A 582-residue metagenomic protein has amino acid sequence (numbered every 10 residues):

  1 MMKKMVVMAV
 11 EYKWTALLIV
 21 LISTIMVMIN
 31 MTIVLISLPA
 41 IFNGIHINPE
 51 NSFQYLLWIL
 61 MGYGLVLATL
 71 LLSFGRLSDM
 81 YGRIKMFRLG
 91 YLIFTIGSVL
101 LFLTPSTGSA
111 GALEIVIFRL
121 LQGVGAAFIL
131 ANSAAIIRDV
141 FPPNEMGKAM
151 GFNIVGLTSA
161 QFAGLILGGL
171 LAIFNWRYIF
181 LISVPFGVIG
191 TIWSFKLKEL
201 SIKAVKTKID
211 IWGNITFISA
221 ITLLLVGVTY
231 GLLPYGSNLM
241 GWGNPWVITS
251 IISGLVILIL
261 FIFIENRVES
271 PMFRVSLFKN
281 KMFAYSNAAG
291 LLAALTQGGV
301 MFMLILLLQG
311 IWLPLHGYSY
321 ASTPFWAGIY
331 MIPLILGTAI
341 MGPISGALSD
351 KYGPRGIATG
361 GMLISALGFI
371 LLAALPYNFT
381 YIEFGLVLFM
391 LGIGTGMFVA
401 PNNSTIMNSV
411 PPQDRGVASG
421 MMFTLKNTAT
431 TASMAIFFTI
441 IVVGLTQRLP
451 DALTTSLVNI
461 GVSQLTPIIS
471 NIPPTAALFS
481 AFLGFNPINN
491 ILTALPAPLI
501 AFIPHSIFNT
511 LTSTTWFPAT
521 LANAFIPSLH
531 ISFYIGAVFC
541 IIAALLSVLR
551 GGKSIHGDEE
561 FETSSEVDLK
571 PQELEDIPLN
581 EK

Functional and structural regions predicted by a protein language model:
M2-V20, T24, M28, M282 (+2 more regions): Transmembrane-helix exit segments and adjacent C-terminal regions of multi-pass membrane proteins
K3-F195, S345, L372-A373, F384: Transmembrane-helix bundle of Major Facilitator Superfamily
K13-V20, F87, I115, I209 (+5 more regions): Hydrophobic alpha-helix/TM-entry signal in multi-pass membrane transporters
L17-G64, P245, I257, R267-Q413 (+2 more regions): Transmembrane core module of solute transporters
L18, L70, G82-Y91, S98-L101 (+6 more regions): C-terminal module of multi-pass small-molecule transporters
S23, F152-G156, I209, A289 (+1 more regions): Hydrophobic alpha-helical segments of secondary membrane carriers
I41-F42, L77-S78, L167-N175, V228 (+4 more regions): Interfacial helix-cap and linker-helix signal at transmembrane-aqueous boundaries of multi-pass secondary transporters
F174-L292, T296, M303: Hydrophobic transmembrane-helix bundles of small-molecule transporters
